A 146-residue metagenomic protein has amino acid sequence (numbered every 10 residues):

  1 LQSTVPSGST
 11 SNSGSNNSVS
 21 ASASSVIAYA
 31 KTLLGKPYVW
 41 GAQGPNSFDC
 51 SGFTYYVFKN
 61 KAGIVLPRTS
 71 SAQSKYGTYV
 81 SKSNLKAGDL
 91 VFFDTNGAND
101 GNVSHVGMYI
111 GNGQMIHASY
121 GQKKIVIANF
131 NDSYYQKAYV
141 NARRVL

Functional and structural regions predicted by a protein language model:
L1-P37, Q136, R143-L146: Intrinsically disordered, low-complexity, Pro/Ser/Thr/Asn/Gly/Ala-rich spacer/linker segments adjacent to signal
V19-S22, N46, N99: Residue-level signature of the cytosolic catalytic core of signaling kinases
T32, K36-A87, Y139: Catalytic cysteine-centered active-site loop
F53, G107, A142: Short hydrophobic/aromatic patches on the structural cores and recognition surfaces of FHA
I64-K124: ...with weaker cross-activation on analogous glycine-rich loops/strands in unrelated enzymes
D100, H117-V126, F130-L146: Long mid-to-C-terminal scaffolding/interaction modules that assemble large complexes
